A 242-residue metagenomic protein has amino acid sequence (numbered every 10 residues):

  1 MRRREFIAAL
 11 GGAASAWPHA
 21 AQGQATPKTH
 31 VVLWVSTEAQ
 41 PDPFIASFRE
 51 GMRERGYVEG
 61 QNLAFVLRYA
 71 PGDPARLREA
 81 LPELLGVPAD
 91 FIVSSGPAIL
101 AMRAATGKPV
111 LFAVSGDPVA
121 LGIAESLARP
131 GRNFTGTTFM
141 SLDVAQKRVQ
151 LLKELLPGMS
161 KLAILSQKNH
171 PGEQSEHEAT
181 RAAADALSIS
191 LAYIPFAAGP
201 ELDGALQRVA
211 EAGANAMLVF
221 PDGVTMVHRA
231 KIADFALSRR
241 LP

Functional and structural regions predicted by a protein language model:
M1-P242: Short hydrophobic alpha-helices and adjacent helix-cap/hinge residues
